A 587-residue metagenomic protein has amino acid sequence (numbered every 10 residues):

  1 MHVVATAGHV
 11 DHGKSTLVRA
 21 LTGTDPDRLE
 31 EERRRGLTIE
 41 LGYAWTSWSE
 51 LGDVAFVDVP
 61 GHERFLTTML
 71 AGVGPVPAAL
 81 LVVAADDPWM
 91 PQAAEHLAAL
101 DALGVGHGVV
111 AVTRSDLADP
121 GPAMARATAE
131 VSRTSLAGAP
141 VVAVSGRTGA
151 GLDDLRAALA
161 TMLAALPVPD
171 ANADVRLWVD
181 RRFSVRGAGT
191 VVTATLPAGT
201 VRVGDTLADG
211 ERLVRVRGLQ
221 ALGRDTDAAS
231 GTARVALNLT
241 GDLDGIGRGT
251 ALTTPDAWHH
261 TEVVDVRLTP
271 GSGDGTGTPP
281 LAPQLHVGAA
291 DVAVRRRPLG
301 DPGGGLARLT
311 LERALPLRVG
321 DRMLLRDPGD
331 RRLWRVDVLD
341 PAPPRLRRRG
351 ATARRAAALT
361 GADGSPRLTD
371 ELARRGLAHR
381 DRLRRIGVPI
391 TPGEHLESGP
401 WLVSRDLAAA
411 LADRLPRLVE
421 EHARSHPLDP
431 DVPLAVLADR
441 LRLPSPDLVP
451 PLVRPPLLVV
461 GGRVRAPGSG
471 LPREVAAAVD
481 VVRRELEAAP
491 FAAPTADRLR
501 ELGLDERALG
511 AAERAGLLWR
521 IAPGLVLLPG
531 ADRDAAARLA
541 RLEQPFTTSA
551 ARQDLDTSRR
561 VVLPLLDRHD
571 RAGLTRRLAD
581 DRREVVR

Functional and structural regions predicted by a protein language model:
M1-V59: Conserved G1/Walker A P-loop phosphate-binding module
A5-G8, H12-L21, R64-L70, P88-P91 (+1 more regions): P-loop/Walker A NTP-binding module and the surrounding RecA-like catalytic core of P-loop NTPases
T6, L117-E130, P140, A164 (+3 more regions): C-terminal effector modules of nucleic-acid-centric enzymes and ribosome-associated factors
A7-H9, E31, G36-L37, W45-W48 (+9 more regions): Replace "in large, NTP-powered and nucleic-acid-processing enzymes" with "in large, NTP-powered factors and other
D11, L17, G36, D58 (+12 more regions): Residue-level signature of catalytic and energy-coupling elements of molecular machines, predominantly ATP/GTP-dependent
D53, V59-R64, V73-L97, D101-A123: Conserved Switch II/interswitch segment of TRAFAC-class P-loop GTPases
H62-E63, D86-M90, V105, R114-D119 (+6 more regions): Conserved nucleotide-binding/hydrolysis micro-motifs of P-loop NTPases
S115, A129-S272: Conserved catalytic-core segments of large NTP-driven translation/proteostasis enzymes
